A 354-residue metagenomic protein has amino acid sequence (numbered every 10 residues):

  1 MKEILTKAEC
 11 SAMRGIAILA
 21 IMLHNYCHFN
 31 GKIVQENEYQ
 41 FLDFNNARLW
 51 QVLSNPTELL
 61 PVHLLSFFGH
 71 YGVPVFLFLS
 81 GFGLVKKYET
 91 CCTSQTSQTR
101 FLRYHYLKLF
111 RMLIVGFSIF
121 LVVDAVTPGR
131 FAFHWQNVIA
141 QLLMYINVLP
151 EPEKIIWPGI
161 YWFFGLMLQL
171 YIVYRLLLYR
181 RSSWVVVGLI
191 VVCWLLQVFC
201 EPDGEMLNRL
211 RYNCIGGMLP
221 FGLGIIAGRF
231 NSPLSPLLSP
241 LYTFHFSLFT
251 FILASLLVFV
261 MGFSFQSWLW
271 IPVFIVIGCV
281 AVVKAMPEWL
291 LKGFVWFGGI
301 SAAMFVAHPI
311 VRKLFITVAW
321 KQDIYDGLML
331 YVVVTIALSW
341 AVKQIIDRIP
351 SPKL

Functional and structural regions predicted by a protein language model:
M1-C193, T243, W320-L354: Membrane-cytosol interface segments of multi-pass membrane proteins, especially ER/Golgi lipid-handling enzymes
L195-A303, A307-V332: Alpha-helical transmembrane segments and terminal signal-anchor/GPI-anchor hydrophobic tails, characterized by long
